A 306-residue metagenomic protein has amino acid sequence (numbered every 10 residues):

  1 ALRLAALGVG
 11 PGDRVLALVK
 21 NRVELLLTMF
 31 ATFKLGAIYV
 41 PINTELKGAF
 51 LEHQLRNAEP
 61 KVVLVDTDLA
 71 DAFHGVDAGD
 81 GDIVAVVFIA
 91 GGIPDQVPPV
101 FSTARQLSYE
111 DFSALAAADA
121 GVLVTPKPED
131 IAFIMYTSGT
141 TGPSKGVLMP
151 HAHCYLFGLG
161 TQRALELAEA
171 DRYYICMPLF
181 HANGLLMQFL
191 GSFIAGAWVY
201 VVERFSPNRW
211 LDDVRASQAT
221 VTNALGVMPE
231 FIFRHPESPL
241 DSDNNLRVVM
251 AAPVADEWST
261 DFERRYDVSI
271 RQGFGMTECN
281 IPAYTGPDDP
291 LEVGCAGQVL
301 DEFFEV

Functional and structural regions predicted by a protein language model:
L2-A49: Conserved AMP-binding/adenylate-forming
V19-K20, A37-R56, T67-A72, A197-A216: ATP-dependent adenylate-forming carboxylate-activation enzymes
V19-R22, N43, L167, M177-H181: Conserved AMP-binding
F30-L35, N57, H181, L190-I194: Short hydrophobic alpha-helices that are characteristic scaffold elements of the AMP-binding
F101-E110, A114-Y136, P143, E166-R172: Conserved pre-ATP/AMP-binding loop-to-beta segment of ANL
A132-L156: Conserved AMP-binding A3 loop
Y155-R172, F180-T220, P229-F231, H235: Conserved AMP-binding/adenylation subdomain of ANL enzymes
A216-A224, F233-V293, Q298-V306: Gly/Ser/Thr-rich phosphate-binding loop
